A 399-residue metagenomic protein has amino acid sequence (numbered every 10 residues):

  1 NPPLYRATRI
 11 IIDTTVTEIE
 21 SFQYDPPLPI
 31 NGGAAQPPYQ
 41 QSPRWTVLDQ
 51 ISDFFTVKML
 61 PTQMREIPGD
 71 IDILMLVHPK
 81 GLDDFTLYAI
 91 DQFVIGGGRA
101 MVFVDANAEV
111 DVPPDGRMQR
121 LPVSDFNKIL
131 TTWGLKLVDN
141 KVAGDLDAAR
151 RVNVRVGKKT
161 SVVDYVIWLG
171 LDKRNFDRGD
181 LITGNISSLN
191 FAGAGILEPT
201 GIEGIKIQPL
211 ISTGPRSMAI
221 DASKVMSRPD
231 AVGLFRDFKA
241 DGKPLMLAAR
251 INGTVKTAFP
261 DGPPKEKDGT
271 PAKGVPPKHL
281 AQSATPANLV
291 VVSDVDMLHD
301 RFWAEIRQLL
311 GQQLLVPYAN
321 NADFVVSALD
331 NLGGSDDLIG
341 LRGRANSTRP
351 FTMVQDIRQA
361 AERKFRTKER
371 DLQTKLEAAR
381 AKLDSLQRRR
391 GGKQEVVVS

Functional and structural regions predicted by a protein language model:
P2-L4, S21-G343, T348-P350, A361-R363 (+1 more regions): Acidic, S/T/G-rich, low-cysteine, solvent-exposed domains in lumenal/extracellular/periplasmic regions of secretory
R6-E18: Short beta-strand segments enriched in small/hydrophobic residues
E305, R342-S399: Type III/flagellar export substrates
